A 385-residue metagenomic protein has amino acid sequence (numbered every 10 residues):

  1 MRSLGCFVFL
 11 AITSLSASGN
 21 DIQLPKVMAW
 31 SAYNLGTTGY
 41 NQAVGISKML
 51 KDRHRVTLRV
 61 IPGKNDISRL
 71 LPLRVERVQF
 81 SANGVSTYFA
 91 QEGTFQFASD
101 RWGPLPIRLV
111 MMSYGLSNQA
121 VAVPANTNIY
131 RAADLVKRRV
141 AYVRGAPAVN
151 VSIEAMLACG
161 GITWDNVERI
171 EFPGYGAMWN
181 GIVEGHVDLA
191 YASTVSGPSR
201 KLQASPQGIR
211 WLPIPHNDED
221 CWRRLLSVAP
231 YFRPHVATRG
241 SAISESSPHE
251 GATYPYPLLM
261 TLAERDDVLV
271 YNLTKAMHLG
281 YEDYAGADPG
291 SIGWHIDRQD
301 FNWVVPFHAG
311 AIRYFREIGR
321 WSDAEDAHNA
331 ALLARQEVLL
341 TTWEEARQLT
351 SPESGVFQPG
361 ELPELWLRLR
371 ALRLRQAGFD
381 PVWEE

Functional and structural regions predicted by a protein language model:
M1-V8: Sec-dependent signal peptide recognition, specifically the positively charged N-region followed immediately by
F9-S18: Hydrophobic h-region of N-terminal signal peptides that target proteins for export in Gram-negative bacteria
L24-R53, L58-R59, S117-E184, F301 (+1 more regions): Bilobed "Venus flytrap"/periplasmic-binding protein-like clamshell domains and structurally analogous long
P25, T194-Q207, W211, V270 (+1 more regions): An extracytoplasmic/periplasmic, membrane-proximal ligand-sensing/linker region
L50-H54, R77, V85, A125 (+10 more regions): Sec/Tat-exported extracytoplasmic proteins
P72-M111: N-terminal segment of the mature folded domain
V85-T87, G93-R101, S117, T127 (+3 more regions): Pocket-lining segment of extracytoplasmic ligand-binding domains
K137-A155, Y231-V304: Ligand-binding clefts/hinges and TM-proximal coupling segments of bilobed small-molecule sensing domains
